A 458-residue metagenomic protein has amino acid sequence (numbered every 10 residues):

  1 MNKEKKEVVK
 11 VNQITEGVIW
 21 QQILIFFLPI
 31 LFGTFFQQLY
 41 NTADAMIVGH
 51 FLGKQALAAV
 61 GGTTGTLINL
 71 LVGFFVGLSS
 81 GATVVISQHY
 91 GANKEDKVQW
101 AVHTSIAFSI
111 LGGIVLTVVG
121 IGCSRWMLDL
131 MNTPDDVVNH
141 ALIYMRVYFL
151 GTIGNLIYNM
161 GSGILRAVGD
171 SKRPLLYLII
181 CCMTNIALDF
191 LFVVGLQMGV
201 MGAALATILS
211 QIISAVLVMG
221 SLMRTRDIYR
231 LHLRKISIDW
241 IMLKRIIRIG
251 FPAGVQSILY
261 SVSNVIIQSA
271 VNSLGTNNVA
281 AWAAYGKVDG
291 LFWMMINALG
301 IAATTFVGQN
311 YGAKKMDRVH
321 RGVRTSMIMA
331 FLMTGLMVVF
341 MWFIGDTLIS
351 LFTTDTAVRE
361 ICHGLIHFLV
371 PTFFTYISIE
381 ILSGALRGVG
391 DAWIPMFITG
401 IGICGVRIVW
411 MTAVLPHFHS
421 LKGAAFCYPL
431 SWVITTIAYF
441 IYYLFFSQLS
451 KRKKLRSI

Functional and structural regions predicted by a protein language model:
M1-F27, I86-G151, G195-F251, V307-T372 (+1 more regions): Short alpha-helical transmembrane segments in multi-pass integral membrane proteins
E16, W20-L39, A43, L67-F74 (+7 more regions): Residue-level signal for short hydrophobic patches within transmembrane helices of multi-pass membrane transporters
L24, L28, L39-Y40, L78 (+13 more regions): Residue-level signal for transmembrane alpha-helical positions in Major Facilitator Superfamily
I25-D44, V147, Y158, C181 (+5 more regions): Transmembrane helical elements of multi-pass membrane transporters/channels
I30, T34, M46, V84 (+15 more regions): Transmembrane alpha-helix boundary and packing residues in multipass membrane permease domains and related
F35, L39-A58, L128-D135, L191-M198 (+5 more regions): Helix-terminus/linker motif at the lipid-water interface of multi-pass membrane proteins
L57-V118, N155-P174, A281-G345, Y376-T399 (+1 more regions): Small-residue-rich hydrophobic transmembrane alpha-helices
S79, V147-R166, P174-C182, A203-V216 (+4 more regions): Short runs within selected transmembrane alpha-helices of multi-pass transporters and secretion channels
